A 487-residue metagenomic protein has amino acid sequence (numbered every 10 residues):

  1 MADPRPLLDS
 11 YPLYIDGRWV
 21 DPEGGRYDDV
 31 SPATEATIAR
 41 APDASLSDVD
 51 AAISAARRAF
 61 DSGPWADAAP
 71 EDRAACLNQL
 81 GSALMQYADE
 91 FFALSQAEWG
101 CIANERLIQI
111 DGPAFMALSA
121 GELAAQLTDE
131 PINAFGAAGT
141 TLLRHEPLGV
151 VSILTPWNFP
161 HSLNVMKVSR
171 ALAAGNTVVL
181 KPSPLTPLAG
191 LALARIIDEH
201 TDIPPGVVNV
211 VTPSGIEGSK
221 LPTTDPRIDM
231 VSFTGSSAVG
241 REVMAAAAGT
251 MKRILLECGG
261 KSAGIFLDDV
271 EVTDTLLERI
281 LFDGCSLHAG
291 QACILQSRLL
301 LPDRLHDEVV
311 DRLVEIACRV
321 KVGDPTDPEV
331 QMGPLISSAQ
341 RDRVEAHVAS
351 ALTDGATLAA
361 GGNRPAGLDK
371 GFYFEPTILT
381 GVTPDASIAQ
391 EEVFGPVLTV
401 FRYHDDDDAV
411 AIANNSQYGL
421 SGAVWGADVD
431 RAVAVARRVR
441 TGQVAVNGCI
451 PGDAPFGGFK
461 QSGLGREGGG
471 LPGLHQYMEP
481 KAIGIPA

Functional and structural regions predicted by a protein language model:
M1-A41, A75, Q79, L127-L154 (+2 more regions): Terminal low-complexity tails and localization/encapsulation signals of metabolic enzymes
L8, A238-T383, V446: ALDH superfamily catalytic-core signature
E35, R73, S95, G175 (+8 more regions): Residue-level signal for inorganic ion chemistry
A36-A39, I228, K321, V348 (+2 more regions): Conserved C-terminal structural/oligomerization subdomain of aldehyde/semialdehyde dehydrogenase
T37-A44, D61-W65, I153, G264-D268 (+5 more regions): Short, well-ordered beta-strand elements within core beta-sheets of diverse protein domains
I38-L127: Glycine-rich loop-to-alpha-helix module at the N-terminal edge of alpha/beta enzyme cores
R58-D61, S82-D89, G100, E122 (+13 more regions): Generic secondary-structure signature for well-ordered alpha-helical cores
D129-T275, Y403: Rossmann-like NAD(P) dinucleotide-binding subdomain of oxidoreductase/dehydrogenase enzymes
